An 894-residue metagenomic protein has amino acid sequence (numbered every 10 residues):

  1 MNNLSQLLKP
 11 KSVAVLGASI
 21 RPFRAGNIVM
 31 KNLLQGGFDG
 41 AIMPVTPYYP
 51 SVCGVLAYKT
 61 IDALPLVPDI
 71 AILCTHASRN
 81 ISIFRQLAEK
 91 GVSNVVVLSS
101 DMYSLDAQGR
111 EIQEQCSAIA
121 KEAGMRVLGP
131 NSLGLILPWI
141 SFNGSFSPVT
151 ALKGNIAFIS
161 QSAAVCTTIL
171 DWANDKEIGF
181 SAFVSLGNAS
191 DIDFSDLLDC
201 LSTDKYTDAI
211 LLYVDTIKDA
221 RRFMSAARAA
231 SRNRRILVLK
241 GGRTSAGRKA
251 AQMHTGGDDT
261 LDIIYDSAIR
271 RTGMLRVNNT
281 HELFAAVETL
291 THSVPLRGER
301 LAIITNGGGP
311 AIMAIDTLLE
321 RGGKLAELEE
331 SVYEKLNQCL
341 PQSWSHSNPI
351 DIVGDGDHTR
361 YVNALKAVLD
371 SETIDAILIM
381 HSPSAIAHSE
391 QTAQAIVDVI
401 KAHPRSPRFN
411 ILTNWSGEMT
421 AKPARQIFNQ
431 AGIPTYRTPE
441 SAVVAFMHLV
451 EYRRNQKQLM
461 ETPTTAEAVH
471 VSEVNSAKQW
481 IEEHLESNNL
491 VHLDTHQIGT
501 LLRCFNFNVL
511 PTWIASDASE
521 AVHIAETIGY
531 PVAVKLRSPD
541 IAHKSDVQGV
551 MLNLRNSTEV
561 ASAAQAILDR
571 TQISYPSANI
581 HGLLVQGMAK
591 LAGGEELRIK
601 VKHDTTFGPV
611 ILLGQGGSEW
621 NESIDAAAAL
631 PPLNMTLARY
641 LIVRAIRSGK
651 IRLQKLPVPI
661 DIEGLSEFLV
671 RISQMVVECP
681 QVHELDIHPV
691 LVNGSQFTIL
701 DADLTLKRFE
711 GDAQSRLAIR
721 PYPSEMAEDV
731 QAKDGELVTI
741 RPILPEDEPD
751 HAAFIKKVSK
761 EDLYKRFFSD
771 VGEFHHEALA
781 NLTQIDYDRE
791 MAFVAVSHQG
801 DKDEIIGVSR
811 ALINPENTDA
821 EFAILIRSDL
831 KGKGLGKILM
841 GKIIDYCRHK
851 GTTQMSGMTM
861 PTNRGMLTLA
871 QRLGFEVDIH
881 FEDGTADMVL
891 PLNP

Functional and structural regions predicted by a protein language model:
M1-D701, F709: Catalytic-core regions of core metabolic enzymes, especially those transforming organic acids/acyl-group intermediates
I699-L704, A886-M888: Generic detector of short, aliphatic-rich beta-strand segments that form the cores of beta-sheets in diverse domain
F709-P894: Long, contiguous binding/interaction regions
